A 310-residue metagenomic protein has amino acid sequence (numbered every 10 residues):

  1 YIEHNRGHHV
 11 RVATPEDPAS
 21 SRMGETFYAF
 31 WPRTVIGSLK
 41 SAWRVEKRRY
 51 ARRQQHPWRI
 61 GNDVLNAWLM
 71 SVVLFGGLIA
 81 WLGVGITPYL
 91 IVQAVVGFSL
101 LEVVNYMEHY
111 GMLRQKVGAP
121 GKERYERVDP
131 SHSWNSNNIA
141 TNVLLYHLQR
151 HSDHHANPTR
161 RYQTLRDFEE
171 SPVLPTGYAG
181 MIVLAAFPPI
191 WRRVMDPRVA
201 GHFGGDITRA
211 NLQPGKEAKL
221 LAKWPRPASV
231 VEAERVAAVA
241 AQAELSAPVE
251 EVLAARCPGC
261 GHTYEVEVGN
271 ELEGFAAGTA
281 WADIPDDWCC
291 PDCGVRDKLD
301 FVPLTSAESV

Functional and structural regions predicted by a protein language model:
Y1-D63, V84-G85, V96-A247: Cytosolic/stromal cytosol-facing helical appendages immediately following the last transmembrane segment
R59-F75: A conserved active-site cap/scaffold subdomain adjacent to cofactor or substrate pockets
G77-Y89: Helix-coil boundary and interhelical linker segments in multi-pass alpha-helical membrane proteins
V231-Q242, P258-A276: Short, charged low-complexity linear segments at domain edges
E251-L253, D286-D287: Short metal-coordination and nucleic-acid-contact micro-motifs, chiefly zinc-binding Cys/His arrays
C257-C260, C290-C293: Short cysteine-rich clusters marking metal-coordination/redox-active sites
E265, K298-F301: Short functional micro-motifs and their immediate structural scaffolds
L272-D287: Short linker/helix segments within small regulatory modules
